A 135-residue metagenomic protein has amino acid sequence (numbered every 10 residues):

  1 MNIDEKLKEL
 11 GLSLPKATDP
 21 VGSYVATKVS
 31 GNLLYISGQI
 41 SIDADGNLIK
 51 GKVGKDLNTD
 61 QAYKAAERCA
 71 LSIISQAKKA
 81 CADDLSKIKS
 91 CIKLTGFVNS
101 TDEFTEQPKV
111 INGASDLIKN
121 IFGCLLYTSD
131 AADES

Functional and structural regions predicted by a protein language model:
M1-T18: Basic, amphipathic N-terminal segments that precede the first structured/catalytic domain
A26, S30-Q61: RNase H-like nuclease fold core
L34, G38, I92-T101: Short, well-ordered beta-strand segments in beta-rich or mixed alpha/beta enzyme and ligand-binding folds
A65-C81, A114-L117: Short, well-ordered amphipathic alpha-helical segments that serve as non-catalytic structural scaffolds within diverse
A80-I88: Phosphate/pyrophosphate-binding loops at sites that engage ATP/ADP/AMP, CoA/4′-phosphopantetheine, polyphosphate
I88-T95, S129: Beta-strand segments within the central parallel beta-sheet cores of soluble alpha/beta enzyme folds
T101-L126: Short, low-complexity, polybasic intrinsically disordered segments
Y127-S135: Conserved small/polar residues in nucleotide/adenosyl-binding loops
